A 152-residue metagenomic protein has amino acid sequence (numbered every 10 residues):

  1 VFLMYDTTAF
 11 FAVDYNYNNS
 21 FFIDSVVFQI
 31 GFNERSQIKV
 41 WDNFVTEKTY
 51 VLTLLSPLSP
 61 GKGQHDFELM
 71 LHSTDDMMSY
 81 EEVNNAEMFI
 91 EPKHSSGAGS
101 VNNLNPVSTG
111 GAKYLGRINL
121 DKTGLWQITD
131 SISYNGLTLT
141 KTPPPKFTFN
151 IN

Functional and structural regions predicted by a protein language model:
V1-N152: Contiguous segments within soluble domain cores/interaction surfaces
